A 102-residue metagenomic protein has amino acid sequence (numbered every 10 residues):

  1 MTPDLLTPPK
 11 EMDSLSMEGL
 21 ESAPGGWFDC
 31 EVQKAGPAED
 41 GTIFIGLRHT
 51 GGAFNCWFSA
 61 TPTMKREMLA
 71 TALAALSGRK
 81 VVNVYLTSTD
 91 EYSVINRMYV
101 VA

Functional and structural regions predicted by a protein language model:
T2-A102: Exposed beta-strand/loop interface patches that mediate assembly or binding
